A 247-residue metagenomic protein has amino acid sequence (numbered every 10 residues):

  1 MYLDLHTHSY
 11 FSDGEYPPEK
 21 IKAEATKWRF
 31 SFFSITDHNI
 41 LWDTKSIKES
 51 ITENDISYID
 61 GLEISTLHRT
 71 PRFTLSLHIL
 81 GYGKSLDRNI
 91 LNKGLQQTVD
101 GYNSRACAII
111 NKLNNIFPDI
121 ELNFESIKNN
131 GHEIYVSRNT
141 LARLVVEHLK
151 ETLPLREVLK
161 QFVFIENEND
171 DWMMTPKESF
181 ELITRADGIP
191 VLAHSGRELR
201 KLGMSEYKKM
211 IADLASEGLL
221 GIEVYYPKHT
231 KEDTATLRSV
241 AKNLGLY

Functional and structural regions predicted by a protein language model:
M1-T74, Q161-V163, M174-G245: An N-terminally biased module of ancient metal coordination in phosphate/nucleic-acid-related enzymes
T44, L91-I109, D233-R238, K242 (+1 more regions): Charged, low-complexity, helix-prone segments enriched in Lys/Glu/Asp/Gln
S50-E206: Extended substrate/RNA-proximal surfaces in nucleic-acid metabolism proteins
